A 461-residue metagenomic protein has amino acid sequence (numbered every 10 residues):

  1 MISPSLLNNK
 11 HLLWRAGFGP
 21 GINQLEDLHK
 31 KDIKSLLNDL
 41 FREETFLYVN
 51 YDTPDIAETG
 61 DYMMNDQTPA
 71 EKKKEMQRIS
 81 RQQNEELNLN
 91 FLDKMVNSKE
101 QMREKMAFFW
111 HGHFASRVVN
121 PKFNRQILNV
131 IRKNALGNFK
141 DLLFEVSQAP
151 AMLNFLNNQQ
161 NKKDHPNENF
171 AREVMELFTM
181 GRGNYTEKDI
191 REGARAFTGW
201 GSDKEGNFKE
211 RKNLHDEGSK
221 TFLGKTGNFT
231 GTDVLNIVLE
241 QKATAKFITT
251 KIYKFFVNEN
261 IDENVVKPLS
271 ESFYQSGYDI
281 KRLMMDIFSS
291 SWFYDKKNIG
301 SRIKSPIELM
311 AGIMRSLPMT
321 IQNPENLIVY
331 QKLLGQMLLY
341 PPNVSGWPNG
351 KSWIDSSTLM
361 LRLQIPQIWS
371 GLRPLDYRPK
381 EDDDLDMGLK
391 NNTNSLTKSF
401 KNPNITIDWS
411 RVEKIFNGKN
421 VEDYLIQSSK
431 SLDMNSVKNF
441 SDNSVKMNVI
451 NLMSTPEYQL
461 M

Functional and structural regions predicted by a protein language model:
I2-N50, A149-M152, N161, E173-E176 (+3 more regions): Cell-wall polysaccharide-cleaving catalytic domain and substrate-binding groove, primarily in peptidoglycan/chitin
I2-S5, K10-Q24, Q241, T249-S276 (+1 more regions): Flexible, low-complexity segments enriched for small/polar residues
L7-R15, I56-M63, R81, H165-E168: Short, compositionally biased low-complexity segments
I22-R125, V130-K133: N-terminal accessory alpha/beta regions
L28-H29, L40-F41, V96, I131 (+6 more regions): Hydrophobic residues in alpha-helical segments
K73-Q77, K94, F155-N161, N236 (+2 more regions): A ubiquitous short alpha-helical element
L87, F91, F123-M319: Active-site substrate-binding loop specific to GH73 endo-beta-N-acetylglucosaminidase modules in bacterial autolysins
